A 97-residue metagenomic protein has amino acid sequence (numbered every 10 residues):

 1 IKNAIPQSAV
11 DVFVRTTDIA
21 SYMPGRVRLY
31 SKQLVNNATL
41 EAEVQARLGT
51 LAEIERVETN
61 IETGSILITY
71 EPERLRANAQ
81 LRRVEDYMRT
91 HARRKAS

Functional and structural regions predicted by a protein language model:
I1-A9, R26-V27, A92-S97: N-terminal non-globular leader segments, chiefly Sec-dependent signal peptides
I1-V10, L34-A52: Short amphipathic alpha-helix segments
D11-D18, L51-R56: Short small/polar-residue motifs
R15-N37: Short glycine-/aliphatic-rich beta-strand segments at the starts of folded cytosolic domains
A20, V57, Y87-S97: Conserved short beta-strand edge segments in small beta-sheet-based binding/regulatory domains
R26, N36, V44-S65, T69: Short acidic amphipathic segments
L34, E71-L75: Helix N-cap motif at beta-to-alpha junctions
R74-Y87, H91: Charge-rich, low-aromatic oligomerization/scaffolding segments with amphipathic character
